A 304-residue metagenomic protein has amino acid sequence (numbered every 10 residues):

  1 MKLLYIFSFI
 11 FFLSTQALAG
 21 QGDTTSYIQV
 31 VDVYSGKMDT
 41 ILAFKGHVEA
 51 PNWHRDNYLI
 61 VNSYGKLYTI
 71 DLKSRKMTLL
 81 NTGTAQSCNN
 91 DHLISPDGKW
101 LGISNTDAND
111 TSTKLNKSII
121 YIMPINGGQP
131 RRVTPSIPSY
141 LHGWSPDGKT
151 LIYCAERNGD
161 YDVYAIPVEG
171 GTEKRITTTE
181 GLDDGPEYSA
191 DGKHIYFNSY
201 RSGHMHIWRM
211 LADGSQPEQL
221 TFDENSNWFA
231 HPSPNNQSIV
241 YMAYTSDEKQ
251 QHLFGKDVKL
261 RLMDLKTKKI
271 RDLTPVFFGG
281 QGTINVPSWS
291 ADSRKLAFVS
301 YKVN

Functional and structural regions predicted by a protein language model:
M1-G22: Bacterial Sec-dependent N-terminal signal peptides
G20-G22, L42, H54-G65, G102-K114 (+5 more regions): Beta-strand C-termini and the immediately following turn/loop, strongest in propeller blades
T25-Y27, K117-I119, D160-D162, H204-H206 (+1 more regions): A detector of repeated loop/turn-to-beta-strand junctions in beta-rich toroidal repeat architectures
V30-H47, L72-C88, M123-P138, P167-L182 (+2 more regions): Multi-bladed beta-propeller domains
K45-I60, Q86-L101, S136-C154, E180-N198 (+2 more regions): Conserved beta-propeller blade repeats
A85-D91, S95, S104-S145: Asp-box/WD-like beta-propeller blade repeats and closely related beta-sheet repeat scaffolds
I120, H142, G148-L151, V163-V168 (+6 more regions): Hydrophobic packing within well-folded, soluble alpha/beta domains
E218, F229-V286: Ankyrin-repeat and related helical/solenoid repeat scaffolds used for protein-protein interactions
